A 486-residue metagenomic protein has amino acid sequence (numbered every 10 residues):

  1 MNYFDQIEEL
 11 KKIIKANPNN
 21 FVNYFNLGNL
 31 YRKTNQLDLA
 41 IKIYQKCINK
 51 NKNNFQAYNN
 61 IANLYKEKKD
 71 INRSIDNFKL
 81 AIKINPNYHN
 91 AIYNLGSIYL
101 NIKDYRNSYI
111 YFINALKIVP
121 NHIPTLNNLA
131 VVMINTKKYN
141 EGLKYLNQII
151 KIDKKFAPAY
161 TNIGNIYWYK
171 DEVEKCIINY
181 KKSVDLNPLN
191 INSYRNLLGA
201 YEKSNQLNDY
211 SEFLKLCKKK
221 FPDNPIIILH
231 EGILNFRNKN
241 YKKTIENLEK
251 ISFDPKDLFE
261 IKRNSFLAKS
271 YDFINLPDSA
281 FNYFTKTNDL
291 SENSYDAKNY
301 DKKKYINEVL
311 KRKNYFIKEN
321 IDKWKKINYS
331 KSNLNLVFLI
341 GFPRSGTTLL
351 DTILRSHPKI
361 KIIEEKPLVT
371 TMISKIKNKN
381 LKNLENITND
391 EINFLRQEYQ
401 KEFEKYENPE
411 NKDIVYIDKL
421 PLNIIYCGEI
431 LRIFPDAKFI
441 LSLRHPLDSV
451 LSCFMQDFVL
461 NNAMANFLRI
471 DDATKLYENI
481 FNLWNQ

Functional and structural regions predicted by a protein language model:
A16, K50, I84, I118 (+5 more regions): Structural marker of alpha-solenoid helical repeat scaffolds
V22-R32, Q56-E67, N90-N101, P124-N135 (+4 more regions): Conserved alpha-helical positions within TPR/SEL1-like repeat arrays
K170, S204, N224, N238 (+3 more regions): PAPS-dependent sulfotransferase catalytic domain
F259, K269, N282-L395: PAPS-dependent sulfotransferase catalytic core
